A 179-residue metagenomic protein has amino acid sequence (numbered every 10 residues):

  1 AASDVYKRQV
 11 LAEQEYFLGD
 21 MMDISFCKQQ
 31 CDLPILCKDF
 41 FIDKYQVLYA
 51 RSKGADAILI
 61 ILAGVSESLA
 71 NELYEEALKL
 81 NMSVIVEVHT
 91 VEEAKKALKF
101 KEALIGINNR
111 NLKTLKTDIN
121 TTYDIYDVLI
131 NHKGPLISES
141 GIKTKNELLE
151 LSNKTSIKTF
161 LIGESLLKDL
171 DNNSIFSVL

Functional and structural regions predicted by a protein language model:
A1-Y6: Short, small-residue-biased leader/transition segments that mark boundaries at the very start of proteins
R8-F17, P34-D43, D56-E67, M82-A94 (+2 more regions): Catalytic beta/alpha-barrel core
L18-L36, F40, N71-V86, N120-G134: Alpha-helix-loop-beta-strand connector modules within alpha/beta enzyme cores
Q30-L33, S52-I58, L78-M82, K99-R110 (+2 more regions): Glycine-enriched alpha-helix->loop->beta-strand junction motifs that scaffold or abut catalytic
I42-K53, V91-F100, I142-F160: Catalytic cores of alpha/beta
Y49-L69, G106-L115, S156-I175: Glycine-rich phosphate-binding active-site loops on the catalytic face of alpha/beta enzymes
E102-K145: Glycine/small-residue-rich hydrophobic helix-like segments
T121-V128, L167-L179: C-terminal helical cap(s) of enzyme catalytic domains, especially alpha/beta-barrels
